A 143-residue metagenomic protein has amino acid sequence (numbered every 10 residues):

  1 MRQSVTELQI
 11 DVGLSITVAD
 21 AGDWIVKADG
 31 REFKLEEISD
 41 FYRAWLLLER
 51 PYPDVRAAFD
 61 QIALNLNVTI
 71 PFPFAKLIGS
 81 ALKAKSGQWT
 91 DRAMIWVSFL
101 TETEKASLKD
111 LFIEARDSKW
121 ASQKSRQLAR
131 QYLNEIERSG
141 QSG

Functional and structural regions predicted by a protein language model:
M1-E102, I136-G143: Extended repeat-based scaffolds of very large eukaryotic assembly and lipid-transport proteins
L77-G79, K109-R116: Buried hydrophobic core positions in alpha-solenoid tandem helical repeats
A81-K85, R116-A121: Alpha-solenoid helical repeat architecture
T101-E102, K119-Q123: Residues at alpha-helix boundaries and short interhelical turns
K105: Active-site beta-strand-loop-beta-strand hairpin of nuclease catalytic cores that positions key catalytic residues
I113-S118, R126-R138: TPR/TPR-like alpha-solenoid helical repeat scaffolds
